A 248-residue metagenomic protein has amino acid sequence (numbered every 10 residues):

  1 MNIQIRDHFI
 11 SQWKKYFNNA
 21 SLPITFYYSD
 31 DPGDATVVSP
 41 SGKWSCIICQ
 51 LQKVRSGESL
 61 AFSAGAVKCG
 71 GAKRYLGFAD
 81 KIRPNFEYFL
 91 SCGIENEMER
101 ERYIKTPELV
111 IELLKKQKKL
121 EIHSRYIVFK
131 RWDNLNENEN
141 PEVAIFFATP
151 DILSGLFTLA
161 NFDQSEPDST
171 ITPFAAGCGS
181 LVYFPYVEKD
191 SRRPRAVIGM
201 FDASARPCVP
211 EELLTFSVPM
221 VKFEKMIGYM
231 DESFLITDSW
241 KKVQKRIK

Functional and structural regions predicted by a protein language model:
M1-N2: Ferredoxin-type iron-sulfur electron-transfer modules and their immediate structural context
I5-K248: Acidic, serine/proline-rich low-complexity intrinsically disordered regions
